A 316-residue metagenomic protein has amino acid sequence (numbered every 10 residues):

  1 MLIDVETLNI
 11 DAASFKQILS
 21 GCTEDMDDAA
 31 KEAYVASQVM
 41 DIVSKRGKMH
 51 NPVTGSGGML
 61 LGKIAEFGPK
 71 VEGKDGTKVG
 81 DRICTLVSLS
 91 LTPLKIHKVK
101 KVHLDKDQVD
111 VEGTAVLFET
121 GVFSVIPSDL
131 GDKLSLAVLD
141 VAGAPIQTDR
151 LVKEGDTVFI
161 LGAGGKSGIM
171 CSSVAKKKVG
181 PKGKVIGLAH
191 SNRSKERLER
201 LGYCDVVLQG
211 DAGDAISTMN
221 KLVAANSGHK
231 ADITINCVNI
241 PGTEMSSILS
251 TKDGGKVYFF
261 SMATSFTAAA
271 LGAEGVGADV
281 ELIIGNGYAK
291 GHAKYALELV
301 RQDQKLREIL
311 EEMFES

Functional and structural regions predicted by a protein language model:
M1-N9, S20-L89: Glycine-rich beta-strand-centered segment in the early N-terminal region that forms part of a ligand/cofactor-binding
R46-M49, G58, I83-G155: NAD(P)H dinucleotide-binding glycine-rich loop of Rossmann-like/cofactor-binding domains, especially the beta1-alpha1
G68, V87-S88, P93, G162 (+2 more regions): Conserved "cap/hinge" positions at secondary-structure junctions
D81-C84, V158, V257: Generic structural signal for buried aliphatic residues
V125, L130-L208: Mid-domain Rossmann-like dinucleotide-binding core that forms the NAD(H)/NADP(H) cofactor-binding site
A215-H229: Short amphipathic alpha-helix with an adjacent loop that forms part of the alpha/beta core around
G228, E298-S316: C-terminal capping/lid region of NAD(P)-dependent oxidoreductase domains
V238-D303: Glycine-rich phosphate-binding loop and adjacent beta-alpha segment of Rossmann(oid) nucleotide-cofactor-binding
